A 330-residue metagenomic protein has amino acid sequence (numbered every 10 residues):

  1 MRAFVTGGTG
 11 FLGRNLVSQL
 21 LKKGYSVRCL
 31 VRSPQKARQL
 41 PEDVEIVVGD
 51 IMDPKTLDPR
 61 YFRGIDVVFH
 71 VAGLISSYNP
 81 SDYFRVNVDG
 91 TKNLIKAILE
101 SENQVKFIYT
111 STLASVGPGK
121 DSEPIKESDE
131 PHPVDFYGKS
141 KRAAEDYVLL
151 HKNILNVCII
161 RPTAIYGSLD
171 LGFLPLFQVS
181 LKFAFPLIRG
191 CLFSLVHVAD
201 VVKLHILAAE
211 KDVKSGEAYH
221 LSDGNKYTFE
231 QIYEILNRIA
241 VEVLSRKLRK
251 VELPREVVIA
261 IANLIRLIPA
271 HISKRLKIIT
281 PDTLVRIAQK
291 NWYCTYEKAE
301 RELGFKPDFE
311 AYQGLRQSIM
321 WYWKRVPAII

Functional and structural regions predicted by a protein language model:
A3-K23: N-terminal Rossmann NAD(P)H-binding glycine-rich loop of SDR-like oxidoreductase domains
E45-D89, L99, V116-P118: NAD(P)H-binding glycine-rich loop region in Rossmannoid oxidoreductase-like domains and their noncatalytic homologs
D89-F136, C158: Conserved Rossmann-fold NAD(P)-dependent oxidoreductase catalytic core, especially the SDR/UDP-sugar
V134-C158: Active-site Tyr-X1-5-Lys
L171-P175, I188-A209, G216-H220, E230-E234: Substrate-positioning beta->alpha
V198, A218, I261-K306: Conserved C-terminal active-site "lid" loop/helix of NAD(P)H-dependent oxidoreductases that clamps the redox cofactor
K211-I278, Q317, I329-I330: Mid/C-terminal beta-alpha module of Rossmann-like enzyme folds, strongest in SDR-family dehydrogenases/epimerases
C294-E302, K306-I330: Amphipathic terminal alpha-helices
